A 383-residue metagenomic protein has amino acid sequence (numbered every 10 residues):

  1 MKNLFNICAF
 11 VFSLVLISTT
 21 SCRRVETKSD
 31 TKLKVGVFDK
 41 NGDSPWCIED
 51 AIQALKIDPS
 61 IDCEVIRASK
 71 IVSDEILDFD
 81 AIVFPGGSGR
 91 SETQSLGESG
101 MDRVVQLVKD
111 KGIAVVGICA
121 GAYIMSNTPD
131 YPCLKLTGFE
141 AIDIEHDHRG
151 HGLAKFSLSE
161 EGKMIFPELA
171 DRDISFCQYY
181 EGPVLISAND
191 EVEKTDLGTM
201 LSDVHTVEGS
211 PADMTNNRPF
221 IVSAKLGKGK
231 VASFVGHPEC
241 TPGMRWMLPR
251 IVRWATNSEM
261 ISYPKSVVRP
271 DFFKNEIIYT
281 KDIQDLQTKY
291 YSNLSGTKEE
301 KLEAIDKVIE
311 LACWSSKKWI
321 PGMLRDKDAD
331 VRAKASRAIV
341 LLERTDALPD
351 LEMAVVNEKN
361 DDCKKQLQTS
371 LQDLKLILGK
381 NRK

Functional and structural regions predicted by a protein language model:
M1-C8: Bacterial N-terminal signal peptides that target proteins for export
C8-L16: Bacterial N-terminal signal peptides
S18-S29: Bacterial Sec-dependent signal peptides at the C-terminal "C-region" and cleavage site
K34, S44-P129: Helical hinge/lid and interdomain linker segments adjacent to catalytic or ligand-binding clefts that mediate domain
P129-P132, M214, R218, L226-W314 (+1 more regions): Extracellular ligand-binding/catalytic regions of CAZymes and related secreted enzymes and adhesion modules
A154-G227, V235-P242: Catalytic beta-strand/loop cores that center a nucleophilic Ser/Cys/Thr and support acyl-enzyme chemistry
P270-Y279, E299-C313, G322, D330-R344 (+2 more regions): Structural detector for internal amphipathic alpha-helices that build alpha-solenoid repeat scaffolds
D282-Y291, C313-R325, R344-V356, G379-K383: Amphipathic alpha-helical scaffolding segments comprising HEAT/armadillo-like alpha-solenoid repeats
